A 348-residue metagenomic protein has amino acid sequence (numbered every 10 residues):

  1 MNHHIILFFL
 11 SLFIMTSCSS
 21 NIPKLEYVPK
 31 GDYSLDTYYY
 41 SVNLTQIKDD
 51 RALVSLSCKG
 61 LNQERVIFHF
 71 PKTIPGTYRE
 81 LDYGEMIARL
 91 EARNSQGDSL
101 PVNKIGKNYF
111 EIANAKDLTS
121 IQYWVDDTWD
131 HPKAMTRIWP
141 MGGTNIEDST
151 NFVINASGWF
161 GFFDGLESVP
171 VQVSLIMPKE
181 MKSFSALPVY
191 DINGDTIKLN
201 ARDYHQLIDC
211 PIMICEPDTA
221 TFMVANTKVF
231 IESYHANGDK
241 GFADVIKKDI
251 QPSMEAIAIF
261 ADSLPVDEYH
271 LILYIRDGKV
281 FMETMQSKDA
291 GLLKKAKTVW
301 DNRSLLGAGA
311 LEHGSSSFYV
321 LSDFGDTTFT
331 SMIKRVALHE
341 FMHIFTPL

Functional and structural regions predicted by a protein language model:
M1-P29: Bacterial Sec-dependent N-terminal signal peptides
C18-I47: N-terminal, polar/Ser/Thr-rich
Y38-Y40, A52-L56, T119-I121, V171-V173: Hydrophobic residues positioned within well-ordered beta-strands of beta-sheet architectures
T45, E80-R89, R93-G97, V102-S253 (+2 more regions): Non-catalytic architectural context of zinc metalloproteases
D50-G60, E64-V66, L90, V173 (+1 more regions): Short, well-ordered beta-strand segments enriched in hydrophobic/aromatic residues
S57, E64-R89: Surface-exposed, glycine/proline- and aromatic-rich loop segments on solvent-exposed faces across compartments
P71-T73, I105-K107, D126-T128, P178-E180 (+3 more regions): An acidic- and aromatic-residue-enriched active-site/binding cleft used to recognize and process polar
D218-L348: Juxtacatalytic substrate-recognition/specificity segment
